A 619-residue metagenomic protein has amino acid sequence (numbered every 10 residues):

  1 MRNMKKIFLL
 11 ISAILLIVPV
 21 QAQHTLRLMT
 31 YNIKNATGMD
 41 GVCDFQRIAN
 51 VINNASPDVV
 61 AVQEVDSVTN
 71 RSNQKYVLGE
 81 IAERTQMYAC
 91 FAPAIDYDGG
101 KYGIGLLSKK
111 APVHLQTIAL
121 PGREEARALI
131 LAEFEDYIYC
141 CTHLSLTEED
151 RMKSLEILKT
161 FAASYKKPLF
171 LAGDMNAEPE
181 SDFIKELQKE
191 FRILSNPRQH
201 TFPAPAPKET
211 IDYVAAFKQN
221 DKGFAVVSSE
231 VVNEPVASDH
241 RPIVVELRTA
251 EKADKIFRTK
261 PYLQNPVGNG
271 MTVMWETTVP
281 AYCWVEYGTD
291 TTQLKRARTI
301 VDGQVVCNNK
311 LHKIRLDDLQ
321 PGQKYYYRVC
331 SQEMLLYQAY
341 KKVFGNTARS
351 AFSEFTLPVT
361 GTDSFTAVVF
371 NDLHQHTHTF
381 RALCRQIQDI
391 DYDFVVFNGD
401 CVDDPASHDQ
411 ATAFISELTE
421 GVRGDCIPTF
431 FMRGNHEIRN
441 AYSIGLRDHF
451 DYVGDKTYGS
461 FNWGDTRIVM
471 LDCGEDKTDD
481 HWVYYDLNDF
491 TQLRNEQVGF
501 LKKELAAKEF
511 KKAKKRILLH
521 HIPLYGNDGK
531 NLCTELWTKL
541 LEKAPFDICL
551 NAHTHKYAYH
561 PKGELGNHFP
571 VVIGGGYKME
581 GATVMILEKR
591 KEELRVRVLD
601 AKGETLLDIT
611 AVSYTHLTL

Functional and structural regions predicted by a protein language model:
A22-R84, D96-G100, E156, P235 (+5 more regions): N-terminal, active-site-proximal structural segment of metallo-dependent hydrolase catalytic domains
Q23-C43, G270, T278-W284, T289-T292 (+1 more regions): N-terminal active-site segment of His-dependent metallophosphoesterases
D40-G41, V65-I138, S228-N233, V306 (+1 more regions): Structured beta-strand-rich core segments of catalytic domains in phosphoester-bond hydrolases
E80-Q86, Y102, L106, V113-Q116 (+6 more regions): Extended active-site neighborhood of metal-dependent phosphoesterases/phosphodiesterases
T117-I118, E148-M152, T160-F170, N176-K255 (+1 more regions): Metal-dependent phosphoester-hydrolase catalytic domains
L131-C140, R151-E186, A281-C283, I390-F394 (+3 more regions): His/acidic metal-ligating clusters that form di-metal
I184-P207, I211, H312, D528-E592: Conserved beta-sheet core of the metallophosphoesterase superfamily
Y614-L619: Conserved small/polar residues in nucleotide/adenosyl-binding loops
